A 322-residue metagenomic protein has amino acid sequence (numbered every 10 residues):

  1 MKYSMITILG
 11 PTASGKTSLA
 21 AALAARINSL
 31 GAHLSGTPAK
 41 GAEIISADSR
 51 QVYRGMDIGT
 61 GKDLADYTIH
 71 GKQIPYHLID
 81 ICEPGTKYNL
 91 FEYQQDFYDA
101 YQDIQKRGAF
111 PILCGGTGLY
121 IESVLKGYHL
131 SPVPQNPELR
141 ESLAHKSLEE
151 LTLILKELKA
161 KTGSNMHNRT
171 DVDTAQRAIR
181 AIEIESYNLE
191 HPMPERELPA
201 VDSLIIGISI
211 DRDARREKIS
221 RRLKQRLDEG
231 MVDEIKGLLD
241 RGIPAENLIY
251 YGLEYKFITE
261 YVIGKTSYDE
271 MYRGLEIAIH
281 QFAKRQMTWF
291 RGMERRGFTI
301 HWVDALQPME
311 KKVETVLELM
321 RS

Functional and structural regions predicted by a protein language model:
M1-S322: Phosphate/pyrophosphate-binding catalytic cores of soluble transferases and nucleic-acid-acting enzymes
